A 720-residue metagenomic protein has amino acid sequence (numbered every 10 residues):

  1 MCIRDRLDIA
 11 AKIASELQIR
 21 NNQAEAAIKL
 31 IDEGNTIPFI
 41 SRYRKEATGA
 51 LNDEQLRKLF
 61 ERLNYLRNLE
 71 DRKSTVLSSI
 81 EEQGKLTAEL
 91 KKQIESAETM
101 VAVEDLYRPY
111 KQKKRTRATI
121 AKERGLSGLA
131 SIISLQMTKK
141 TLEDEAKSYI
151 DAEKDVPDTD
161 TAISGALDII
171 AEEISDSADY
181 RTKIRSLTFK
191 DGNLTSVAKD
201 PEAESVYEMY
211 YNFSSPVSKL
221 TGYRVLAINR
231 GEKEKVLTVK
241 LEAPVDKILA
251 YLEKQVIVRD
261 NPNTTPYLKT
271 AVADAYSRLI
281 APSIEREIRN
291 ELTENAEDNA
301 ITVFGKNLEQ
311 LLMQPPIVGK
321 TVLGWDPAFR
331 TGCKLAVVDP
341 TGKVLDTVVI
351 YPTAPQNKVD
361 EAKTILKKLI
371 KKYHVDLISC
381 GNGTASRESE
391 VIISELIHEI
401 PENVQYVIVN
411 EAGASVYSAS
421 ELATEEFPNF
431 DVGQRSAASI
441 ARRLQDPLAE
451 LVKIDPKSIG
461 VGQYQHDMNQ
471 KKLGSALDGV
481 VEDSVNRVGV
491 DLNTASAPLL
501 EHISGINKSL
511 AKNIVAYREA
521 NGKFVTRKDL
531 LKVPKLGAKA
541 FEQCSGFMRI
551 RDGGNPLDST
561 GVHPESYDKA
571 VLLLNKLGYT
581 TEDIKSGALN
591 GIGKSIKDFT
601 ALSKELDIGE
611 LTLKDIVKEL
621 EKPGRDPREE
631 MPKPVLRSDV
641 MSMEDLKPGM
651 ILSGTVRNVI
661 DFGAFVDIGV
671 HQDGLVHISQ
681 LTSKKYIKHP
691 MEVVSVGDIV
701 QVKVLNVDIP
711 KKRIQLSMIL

Functional and structural regions predicted by a protein language model:
M1-I3: Short, small-residue-biased leader/transition segments that mark boundaries at the very start of proteins
I9, E61, N68-K85, E95 (+5 more regions): Long, highly charged, low-complexity intrinsically disordered interaction regions that mediate electrostatic DNA/RNA
R20-N21, E33-G34, M100, L126 (+18 more regions): Short flexible coil/turn linkers enriched for glycine and charged/polar residues that connect secondary-structure
K29-D32, P109, I120-E123, A227-G231 (+16 more regions): Replace "in large, NTP-powered and nucleic-acid-processing enzymes" with "in large, NTP-powered factors and other
Q55-R57, Y65, L69-G324, A328-N429 (+1 more regions): Duplex nucleic acid-engaging cores and interfaces of nucleic-acid transaction enzymes
S79, Q93, L106-Y107, G231-P244 (+5 more regions): Structured, non-catalytic alpha/beta "coupling" segments that mediate domain-domain communication and provide generic
S186-L194, W325-F329, G383-E388, V409-V416 (+5 more regions): A glycine-rich phosphate-binding loop feature that marks nucleotide/adenosyl-phosphate handling sites
G553-L720: Single-stranded RNA-binding regions, centering on S1/OB-family and related RNA-binding modules
